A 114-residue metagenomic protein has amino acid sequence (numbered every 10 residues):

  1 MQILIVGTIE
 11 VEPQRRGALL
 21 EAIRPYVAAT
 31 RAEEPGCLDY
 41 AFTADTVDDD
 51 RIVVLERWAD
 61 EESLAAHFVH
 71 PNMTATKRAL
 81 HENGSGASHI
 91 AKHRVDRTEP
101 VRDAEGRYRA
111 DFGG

Functional and structural regions predicted by a protein language model:
I3-E10, A41-H70: Short, well-ordered beta-strand segments in beta-rich or mixed alpha/beta enzyme and ligand-binding folds
I3-F42: N-terminal first-folded block
R15-G17, E62, T98: Residue-level signal for secondary-structure boundary sites
E21, P35-C37, V53, E62-S63 (+2 more regions): Alpha-helical structural elements
P25-C37, R57-K92: An amphipathic, aromatic/His-enriched active-site/gating alpha helix that lines ligand/cofactor pockets
F42-D50, T76-G114: Glycine-rich beta-strand-turn "strand-cap" elements at beta-sheet edges
